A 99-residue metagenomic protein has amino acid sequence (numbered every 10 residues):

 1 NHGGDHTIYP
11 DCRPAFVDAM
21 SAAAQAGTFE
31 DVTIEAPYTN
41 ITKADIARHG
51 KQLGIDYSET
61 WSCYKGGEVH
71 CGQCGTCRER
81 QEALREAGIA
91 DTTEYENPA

Functional and structural regions predicted by a protein language model:
N1-A99: Nucleotide-activated chemistry modules centered on ATP-dependent adenylation/adenylyltransferase
